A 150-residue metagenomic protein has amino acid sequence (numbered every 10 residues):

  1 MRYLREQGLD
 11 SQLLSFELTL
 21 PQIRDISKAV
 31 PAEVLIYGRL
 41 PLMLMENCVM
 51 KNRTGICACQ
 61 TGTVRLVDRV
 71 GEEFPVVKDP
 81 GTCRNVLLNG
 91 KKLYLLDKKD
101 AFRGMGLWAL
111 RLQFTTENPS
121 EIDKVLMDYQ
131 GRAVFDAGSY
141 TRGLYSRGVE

Functional and structural regions predicted by a protein language model:
M1-E150: Active-site pocket-lining/capping segments in soluble small-molecule metabolic enzymes
